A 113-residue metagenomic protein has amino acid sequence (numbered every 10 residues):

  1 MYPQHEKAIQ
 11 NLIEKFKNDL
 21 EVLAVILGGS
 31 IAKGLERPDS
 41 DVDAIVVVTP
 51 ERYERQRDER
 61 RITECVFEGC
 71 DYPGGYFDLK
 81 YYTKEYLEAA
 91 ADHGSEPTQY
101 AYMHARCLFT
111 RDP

Functional and structural regions predicted by a protein language model:
M1-L23, I31-D39, I45-Y100: Metal-dependent nucleotidyltransferase catalytic core
L27: Ligand-binding pocket scaffold of soluble enzyme catalytic domains
Q99-P113: Catalytic cores of NTP-dependent nucleotidyl/adenyl transfer enzymes across multiple folds
